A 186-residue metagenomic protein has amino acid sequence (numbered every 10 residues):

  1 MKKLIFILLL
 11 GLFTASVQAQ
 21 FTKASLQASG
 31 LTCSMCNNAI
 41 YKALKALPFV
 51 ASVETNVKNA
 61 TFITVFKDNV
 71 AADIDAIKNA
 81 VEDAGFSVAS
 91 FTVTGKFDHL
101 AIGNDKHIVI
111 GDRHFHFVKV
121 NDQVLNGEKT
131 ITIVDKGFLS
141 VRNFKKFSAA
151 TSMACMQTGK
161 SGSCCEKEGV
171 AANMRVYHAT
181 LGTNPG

Functional and structural regions predicted by a protein language model:
M1-T22: Bacterial Sec-dependent N-terminal signal peptides
F13, Q27-G30, A149, T158-G159: Processing junctions and N-termini across compartments
K23-E54, A60-V65: Start-of-domain marker
I40, I74-G85: Short amphipathic alpha-helices in soluble, non-transmembrane regions that often serve as interface/regulatory elements
E54-T55, F91: Residue-level detector of family-conserved "landmark" positions at structurally sensitive sites
K67-A72: Helix N-cap motif at beta-to-alpha junctions
F86-G169, V176-T180: Thiol/selenol-based redox catalytic cores and closely related redox-interacting motifs
P185-G186: Short, solvent-exposed mixed-charge patches
